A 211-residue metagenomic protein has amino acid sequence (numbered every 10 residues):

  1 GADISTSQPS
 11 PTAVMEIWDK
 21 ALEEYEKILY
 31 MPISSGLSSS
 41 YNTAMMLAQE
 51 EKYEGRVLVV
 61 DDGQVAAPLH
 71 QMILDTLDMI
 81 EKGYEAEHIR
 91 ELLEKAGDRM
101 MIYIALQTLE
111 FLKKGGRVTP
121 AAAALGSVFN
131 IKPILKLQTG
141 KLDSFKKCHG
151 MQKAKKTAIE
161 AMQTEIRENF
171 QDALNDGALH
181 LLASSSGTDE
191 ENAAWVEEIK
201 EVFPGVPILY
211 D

Functional and structural regions predicted by a protein language model:
G1-A13: N-terminal glycine-rich anion-binding loop in soluble enzyme alpha/beta folds
A13-Y41: N-terminal glycine-rich phosphate/adenylate-binding segment common to multiple enzyme folds
K27, G36-S40, A44-E50, E54-L58 (+2 more regions): Mixed-charge interfacial surface used for oligomerization/domain docking and macromolecular partner engagement
